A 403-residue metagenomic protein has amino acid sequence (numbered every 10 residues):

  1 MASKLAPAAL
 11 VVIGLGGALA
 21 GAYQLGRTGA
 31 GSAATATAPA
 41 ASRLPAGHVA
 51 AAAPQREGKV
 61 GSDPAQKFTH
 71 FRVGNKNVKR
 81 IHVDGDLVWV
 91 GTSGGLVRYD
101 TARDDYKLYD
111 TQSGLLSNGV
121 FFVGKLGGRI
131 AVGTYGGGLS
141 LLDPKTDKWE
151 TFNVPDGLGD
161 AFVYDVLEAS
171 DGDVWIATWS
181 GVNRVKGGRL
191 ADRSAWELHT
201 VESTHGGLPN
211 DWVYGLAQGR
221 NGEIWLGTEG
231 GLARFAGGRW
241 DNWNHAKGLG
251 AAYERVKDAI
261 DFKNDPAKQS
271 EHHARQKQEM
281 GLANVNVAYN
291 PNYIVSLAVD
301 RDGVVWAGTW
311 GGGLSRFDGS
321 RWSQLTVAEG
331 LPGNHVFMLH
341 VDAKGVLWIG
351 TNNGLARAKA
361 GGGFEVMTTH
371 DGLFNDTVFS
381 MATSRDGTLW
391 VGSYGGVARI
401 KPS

Functional and structural regions predicted by a protein language model:
M1-V11: N-terminal Sec-pathway targeting helices
A9-A20: Hydrophobic membrane-insertion alpha-helices, especially the h-region of bacterial N-terminal signal peptides
G21-S403: Carboxylate-rich, polar loop motifs that coordinate divalent cations or form catalytic acidic clusters
